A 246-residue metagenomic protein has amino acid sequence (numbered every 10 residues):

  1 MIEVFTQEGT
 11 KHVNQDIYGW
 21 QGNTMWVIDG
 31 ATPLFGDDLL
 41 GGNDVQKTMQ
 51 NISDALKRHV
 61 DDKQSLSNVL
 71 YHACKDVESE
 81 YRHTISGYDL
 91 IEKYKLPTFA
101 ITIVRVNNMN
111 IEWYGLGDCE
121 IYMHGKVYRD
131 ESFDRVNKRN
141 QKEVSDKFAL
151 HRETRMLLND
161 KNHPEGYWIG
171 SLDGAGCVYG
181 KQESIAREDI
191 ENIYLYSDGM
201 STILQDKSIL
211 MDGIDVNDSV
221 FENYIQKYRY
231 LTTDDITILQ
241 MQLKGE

Functional and structural regions predicted by a protein language model:
M1-E246: PP2C/PPM-type serine/threonine phosphatase catalytic domain
